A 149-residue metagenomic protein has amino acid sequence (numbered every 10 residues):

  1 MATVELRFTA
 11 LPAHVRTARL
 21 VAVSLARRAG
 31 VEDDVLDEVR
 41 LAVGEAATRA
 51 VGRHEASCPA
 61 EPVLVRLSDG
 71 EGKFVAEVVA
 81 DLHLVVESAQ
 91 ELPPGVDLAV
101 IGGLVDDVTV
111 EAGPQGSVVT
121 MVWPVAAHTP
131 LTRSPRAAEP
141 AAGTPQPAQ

Functional and structural regions predicted by a protein language model:
M1-E5, A50-Q149: Conserved beta-strand-loop-beta-strand hairpin that lines the nucleotide-binding pocket of ATP/GTP-utilizing enzymes
M1-L41, P135-Q149: Bergerat-fold GHKL ATPase/HATPase_c domain
R16-R19, V23, G44, P94-L98 (+1 more regions): Conserved terminal C-lobe alpha helix of the protein kinase catalytic domain
R28-G30, A47, S88-A89: Alpha-helix boundary/interfacial micro-motifs
D33-P59: Conserved ATP-binding N-box helix of the HATPase_c
